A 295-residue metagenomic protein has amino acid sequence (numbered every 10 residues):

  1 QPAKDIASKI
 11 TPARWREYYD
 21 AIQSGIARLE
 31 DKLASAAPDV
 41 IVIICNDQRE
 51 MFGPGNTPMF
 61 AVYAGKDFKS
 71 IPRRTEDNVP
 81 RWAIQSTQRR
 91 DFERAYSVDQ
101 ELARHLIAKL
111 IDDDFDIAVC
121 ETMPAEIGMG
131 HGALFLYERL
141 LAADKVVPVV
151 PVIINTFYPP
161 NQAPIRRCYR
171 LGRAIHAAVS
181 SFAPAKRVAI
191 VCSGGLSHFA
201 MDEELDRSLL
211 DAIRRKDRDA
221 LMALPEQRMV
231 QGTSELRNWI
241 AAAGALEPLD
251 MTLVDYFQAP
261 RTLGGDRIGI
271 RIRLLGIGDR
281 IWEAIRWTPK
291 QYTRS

Functional and structural regions predicted by a protein language model:
Q1-P38, P58-R173, A178-S181, M201-S295: Flexible, D/E/H-enriched segments
D39-C45, V152, K186-G194: Beta-strand elements within well-structured catalytic alpha/beta cores of enzymes that handle phosphate/sulfate esters
D47-R49, L196-S197: Catalytic metal-binding/acid-base residues of hydrolase active sites
G53: Active-site pocket-lining segments that scaffold enzyme catalytic pockets across diverse folds
A185-V188, F199-E203: Short conserved catalytic/interaction loops centered on acidic-Pro-aromatic/His motifs
C192, S197, D266-I268: Generic hydrophobic/packing signal
